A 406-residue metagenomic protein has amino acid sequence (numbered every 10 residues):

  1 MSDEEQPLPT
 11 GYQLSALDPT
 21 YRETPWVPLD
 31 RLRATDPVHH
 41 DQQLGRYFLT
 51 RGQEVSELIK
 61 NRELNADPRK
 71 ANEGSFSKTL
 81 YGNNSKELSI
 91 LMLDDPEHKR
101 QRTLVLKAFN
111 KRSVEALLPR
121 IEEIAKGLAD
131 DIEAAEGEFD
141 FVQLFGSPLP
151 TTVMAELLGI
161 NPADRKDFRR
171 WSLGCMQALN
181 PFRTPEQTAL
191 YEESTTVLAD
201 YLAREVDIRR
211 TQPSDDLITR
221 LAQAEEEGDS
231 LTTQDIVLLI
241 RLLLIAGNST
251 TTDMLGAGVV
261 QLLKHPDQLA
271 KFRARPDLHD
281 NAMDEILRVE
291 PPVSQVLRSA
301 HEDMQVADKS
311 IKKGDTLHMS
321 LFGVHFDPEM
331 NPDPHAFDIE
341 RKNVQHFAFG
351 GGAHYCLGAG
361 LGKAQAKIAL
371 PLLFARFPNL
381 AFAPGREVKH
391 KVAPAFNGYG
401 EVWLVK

Functional and structural regions predicted by a protein language model:
M1-K406: Cytochrome P450
